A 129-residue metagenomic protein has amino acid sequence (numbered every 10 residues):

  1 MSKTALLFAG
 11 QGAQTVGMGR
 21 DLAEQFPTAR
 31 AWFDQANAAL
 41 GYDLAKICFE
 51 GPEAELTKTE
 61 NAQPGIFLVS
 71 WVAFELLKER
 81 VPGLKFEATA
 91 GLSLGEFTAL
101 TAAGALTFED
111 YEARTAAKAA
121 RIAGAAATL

Functional and structural regions predicted by a protein language model:
S2-A90: Helix-rich "cap/lid" substructures immediately adjacent to catalytic or cofactor-binding pockets
Q11-Q14, L40, A103-L129: Alpha/beta catalytic cores of group-transfer enzymes, especially the acyltransferase/condensing modules of polyketide
G17-G19, C48, T98, A102 (+1 more regions): Residue-level recognition of conserved structural "scaffold" positions that shape functional pockets and channels
G51, S93, T115-K118: A general structural motif at alpha-helix termini
I66, A73, A99-T101, R121: Hydrophobic side chains within alpha-helical segments
S70, E87-G95, A99, T107: Gly/Ala-rich beta-loop-alpha elbow adjacent to hydrolase catalytic centers
E75-L76, R80, L100-L106: Alpha-helix C-terminal capping segments
